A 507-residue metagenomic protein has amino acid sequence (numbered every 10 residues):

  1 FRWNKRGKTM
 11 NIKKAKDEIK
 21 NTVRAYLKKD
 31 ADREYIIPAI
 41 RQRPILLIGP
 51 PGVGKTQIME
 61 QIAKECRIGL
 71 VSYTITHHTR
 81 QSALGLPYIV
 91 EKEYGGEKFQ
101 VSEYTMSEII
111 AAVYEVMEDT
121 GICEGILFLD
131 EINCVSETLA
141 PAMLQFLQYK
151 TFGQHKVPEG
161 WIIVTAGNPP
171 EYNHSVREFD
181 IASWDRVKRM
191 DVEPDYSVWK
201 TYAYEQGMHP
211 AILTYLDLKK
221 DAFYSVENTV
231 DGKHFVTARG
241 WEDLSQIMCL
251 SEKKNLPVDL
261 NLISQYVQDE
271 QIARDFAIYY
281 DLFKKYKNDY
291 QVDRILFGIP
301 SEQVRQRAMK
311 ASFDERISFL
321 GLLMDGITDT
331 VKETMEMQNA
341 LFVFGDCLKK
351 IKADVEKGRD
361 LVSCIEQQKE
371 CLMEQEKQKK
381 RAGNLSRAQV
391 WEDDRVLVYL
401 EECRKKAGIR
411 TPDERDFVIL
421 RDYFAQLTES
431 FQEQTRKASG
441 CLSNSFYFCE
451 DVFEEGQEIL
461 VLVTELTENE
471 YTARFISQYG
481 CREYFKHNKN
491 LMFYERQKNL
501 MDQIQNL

Functional and structural regions predicted by a protein language model:
R6, M10-D221: AAA+ P-loop NTPase catalytic core and its hallmark functional loops
T9-I12, K29, R33, S107 (+14 more regions): Short, structured coil/loop segments at alpha-helix boundaries
D17, N21, A25, K64 (+21 more regions): Charged/polar, solvent-exposed surface patches and flexible loops
E205-S363: Alpha-helical lid/collar subdomain of P-loop NTPases
M309-L507: Terminal-proximal interaction/regulatory segments of ATP-powered molecular machines
